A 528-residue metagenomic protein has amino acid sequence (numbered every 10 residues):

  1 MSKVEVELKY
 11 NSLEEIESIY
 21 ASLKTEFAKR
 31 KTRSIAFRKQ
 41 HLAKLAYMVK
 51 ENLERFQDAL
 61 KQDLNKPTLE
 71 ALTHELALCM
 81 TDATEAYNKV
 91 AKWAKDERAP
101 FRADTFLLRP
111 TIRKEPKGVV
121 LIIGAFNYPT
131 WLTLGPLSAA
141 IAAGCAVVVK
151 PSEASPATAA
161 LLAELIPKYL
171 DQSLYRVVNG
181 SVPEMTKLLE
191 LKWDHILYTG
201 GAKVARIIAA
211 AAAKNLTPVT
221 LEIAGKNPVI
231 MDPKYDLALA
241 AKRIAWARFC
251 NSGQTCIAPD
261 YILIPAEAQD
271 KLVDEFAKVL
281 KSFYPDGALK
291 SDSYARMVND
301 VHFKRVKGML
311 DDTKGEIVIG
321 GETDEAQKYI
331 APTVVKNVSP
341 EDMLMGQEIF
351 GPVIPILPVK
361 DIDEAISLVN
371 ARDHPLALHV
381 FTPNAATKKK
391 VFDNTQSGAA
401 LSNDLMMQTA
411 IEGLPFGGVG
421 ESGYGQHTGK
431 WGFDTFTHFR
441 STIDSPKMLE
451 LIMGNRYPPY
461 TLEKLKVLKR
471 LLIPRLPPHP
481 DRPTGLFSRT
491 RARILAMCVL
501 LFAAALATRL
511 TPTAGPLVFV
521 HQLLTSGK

Functional and structural regions predicted by a protein language model:
M1-T111, M497-R509, F519, L523: N-terminal Rossmann-like NAD(P)+-binding subdomain of aldehyde/semialdehyde dehydrogenases
S2-V4, Y10, S34-F37, I230 (+1 more regions): Conserved C-terminal structural/oligomerization subdomain of aldehyde/semialdehyde dehydrogenase
E7-S12, K203-S339, S402: ALDH superfamily catalytic-core signature
K31, A46-V49, L53, L64 (+13 more regions): Structural signal for hydrophobic packing residues in well-ordered secondary-structure cores of soluble enzyme domains
R38, A83, G144, Y175 (+8 more regions): Residue-level signal for inorganic ion chemistry
F101-L239, V359, R482-P483, R493 (+2 more regions): Rossmann-like NAD(P) dinucleotide-binding subdomain of oxidoreductase/dehydrogenase enzymes
A159-L162, L188, I208, L272 (+3 more regions): Hydrophobic packing residues within well-ordered alpha-helices of enzyme cores
